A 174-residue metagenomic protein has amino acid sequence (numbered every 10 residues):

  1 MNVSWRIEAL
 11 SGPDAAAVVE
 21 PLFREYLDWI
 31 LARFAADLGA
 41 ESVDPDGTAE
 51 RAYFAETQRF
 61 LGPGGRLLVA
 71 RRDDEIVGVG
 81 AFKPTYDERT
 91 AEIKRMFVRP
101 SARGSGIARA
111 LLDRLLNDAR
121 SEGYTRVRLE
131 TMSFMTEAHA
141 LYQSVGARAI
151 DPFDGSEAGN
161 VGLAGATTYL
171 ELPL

Functional and structural regions predicted by a protein language model:
N2-R6, T125, M132-L174: C-terminal "cap" of GNAT-fold acetyltransferases
S4-K94, R99-P100, L112-R114, D118 (+2 more regions): Acetyl-CoA-dependent GNAT
G12, S105, L163: Flexible, glycine- and charge-enriched loops at secondary-structure boundaries
D14, E130-S133: Short beta->alpha linker loops
R66, T125-R126: Structural signature of beta-strand start/N-cap positions in the alpha/beta core of ABC transporter nucleotide-binding
E75-V77, T90, R99-D113, R120-E122 (+2 more regions): Conserved glycine-rich acetyl-CoA-binding loop
Y86, A108, L163: Short, conserved glycine- and acidic-residue-centered signature motifs in active-site or ligand-binding loops
